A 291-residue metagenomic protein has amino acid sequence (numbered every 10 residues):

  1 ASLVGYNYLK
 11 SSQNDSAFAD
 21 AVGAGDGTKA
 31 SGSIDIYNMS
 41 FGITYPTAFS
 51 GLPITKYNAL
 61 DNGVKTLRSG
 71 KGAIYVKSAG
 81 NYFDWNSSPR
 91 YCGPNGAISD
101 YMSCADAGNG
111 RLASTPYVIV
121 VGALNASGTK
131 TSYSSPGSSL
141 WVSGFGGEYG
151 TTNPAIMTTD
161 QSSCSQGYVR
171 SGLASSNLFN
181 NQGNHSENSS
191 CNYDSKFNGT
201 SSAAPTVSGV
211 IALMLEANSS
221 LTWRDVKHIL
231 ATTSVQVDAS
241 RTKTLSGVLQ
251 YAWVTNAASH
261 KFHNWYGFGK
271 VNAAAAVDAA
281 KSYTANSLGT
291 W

Functional and structural regions predicted by a protein language model:
S2, D35, G72-Y75, I119 (+2 more regions): Proline-centered loop/turn at the N-terminus of a beta-strand
G5-T115, S127-T129, E187-T206, A217-S220 (+1 more regions): Substrate-binding/access-modulating region of protease and related hydrolase catalytic domains
K29-S40, Y117-V118, N184-F197, E216-W291: C-terminal subdomain of the subtilisin-like protease fold in secreted/lumenal serine endopeptidases
I54, N58, L140, A204-A212 (+3 more regions): A structural signal for well-ordered alpha-helical segments within the folded catalytic domains of diverse enzymes
I74-S78, S143, K227-A231: Outer-envelope exported proteins of Gram-negative bacteria
S87-Y91, Y133-S134, R241-T244: Short aromatic-enriched loop/helix-cap "lid" or pocket-rim segments at secondary-structure transitions that line
Y101-A212, E216: Extracellular S/T/G-rich loop segment that most often corresponds to the catalytic His/Ser-adjacent loop
